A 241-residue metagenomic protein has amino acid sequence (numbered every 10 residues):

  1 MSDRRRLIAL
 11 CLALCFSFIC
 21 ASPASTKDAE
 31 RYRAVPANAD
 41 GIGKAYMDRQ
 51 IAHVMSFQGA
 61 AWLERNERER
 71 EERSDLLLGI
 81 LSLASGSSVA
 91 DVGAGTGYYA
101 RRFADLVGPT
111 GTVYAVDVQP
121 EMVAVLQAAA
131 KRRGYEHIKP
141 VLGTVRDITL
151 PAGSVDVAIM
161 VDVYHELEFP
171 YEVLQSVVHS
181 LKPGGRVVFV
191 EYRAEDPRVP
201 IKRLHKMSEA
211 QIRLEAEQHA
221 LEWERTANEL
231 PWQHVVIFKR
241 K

Functional and structural regions predicted by a protein language model:
K27-A90: Class I SAM-dependent transferase core
V89, A158-I159: Hydrophobic beta-strand segment of the Class I
A104-D105, Y171-R186: A short glycine-rich, Lys/Arg-flanked "PGG" loop and its adjoining helix->strand segment in the class I
Q119-P120: Conserved SAM/SAH-binding beta-strand->alpha-helix loop
R133-R146: Conserved SAM-binding strand-loop segment of SAM-dependent methyltransferases
R146-V157: A short acidic, Gly/Pro-enriched loop at the edge of an enzyme's catalytic core that lines a small-molecule cofactor
R186-R213: Conserved class I S-adenosyl-L-methionine
W223-K241: Core SAM-dependent methyltransferase catalytic element
